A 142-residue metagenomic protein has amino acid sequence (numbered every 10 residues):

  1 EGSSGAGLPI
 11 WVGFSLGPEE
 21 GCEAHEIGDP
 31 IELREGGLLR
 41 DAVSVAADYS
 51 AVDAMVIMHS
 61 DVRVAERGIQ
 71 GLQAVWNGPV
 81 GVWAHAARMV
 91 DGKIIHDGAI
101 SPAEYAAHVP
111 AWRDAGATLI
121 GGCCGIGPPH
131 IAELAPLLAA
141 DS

Functional and structural regions predicted by a protein language model:
E1-S142: Domain-level signal for soluble alpha/beta catalytic cores
